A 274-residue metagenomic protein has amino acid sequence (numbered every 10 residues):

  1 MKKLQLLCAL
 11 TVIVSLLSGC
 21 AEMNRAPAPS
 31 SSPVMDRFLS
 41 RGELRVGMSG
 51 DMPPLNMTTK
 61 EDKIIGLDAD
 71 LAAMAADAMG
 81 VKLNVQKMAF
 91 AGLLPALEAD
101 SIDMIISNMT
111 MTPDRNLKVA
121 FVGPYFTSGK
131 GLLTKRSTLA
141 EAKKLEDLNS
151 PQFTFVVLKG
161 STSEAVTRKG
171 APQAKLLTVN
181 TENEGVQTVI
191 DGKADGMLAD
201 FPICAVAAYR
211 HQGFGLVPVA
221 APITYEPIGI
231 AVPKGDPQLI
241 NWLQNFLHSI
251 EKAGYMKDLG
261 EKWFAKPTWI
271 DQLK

Functional and structural regions predicted by a protein language model:
S15-G19: C-terminal motif of bacterial Sec signal peptides marking the signal peptidase cleavage site
A21-P29, A69-A78, R136-T138, E146 (+3 more regions): Extended ligand-binding regions for polar small-molecule ligands
P27-N108, L117: Extracytoplasmic small-molecule ligand-binding "clamshell" domains of the periplasmic binding protein/Venus flytrap
L44-R45, G80-K82, M88, A99-S107 (+5 more regions): Alpha-to-beta junction loops
R45-P53, I64-D77, G131-V186, F201-I203 (+2 more regions): Bilobed "Venus flytrap"/periplasmic-binding protein-like clamshell domains and structurally analogous long
A73, D77, K82-D147, G215-L216 (+1 more regions): Acidic, polar ligand-binding/catalytic clefts
A91-G92, M109-L117, V166-K169, I190-T224: A ligand-binding cleft/hinge motif common to bilobed small-molecule-binding domains
T127-T134, F201, A205-H248, A265-K274: Periplasmic-binding protein-like
